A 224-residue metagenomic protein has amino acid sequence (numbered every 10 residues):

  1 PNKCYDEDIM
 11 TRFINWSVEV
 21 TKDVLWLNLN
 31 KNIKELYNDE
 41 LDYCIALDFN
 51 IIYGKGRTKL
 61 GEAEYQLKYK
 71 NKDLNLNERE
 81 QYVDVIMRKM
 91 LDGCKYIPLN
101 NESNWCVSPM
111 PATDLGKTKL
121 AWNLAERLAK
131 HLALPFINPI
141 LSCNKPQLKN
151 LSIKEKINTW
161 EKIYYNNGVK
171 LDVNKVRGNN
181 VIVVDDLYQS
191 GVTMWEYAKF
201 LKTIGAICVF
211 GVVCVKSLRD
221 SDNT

Functional and structural regions predicted by a protein language model:
N2-E102, L141-R177, S217: Active-site-facing substrate-recognition patch
C4, W195-T224: PRPP-dependent phosphoribosyltransferase catalytic core
N101-T113: Short glycine-rich phosphate-binding loop at a beta-alpha junction
C106, N180-I182: Structural motif
S108-P111, F136-Q147: A short, structured active-site edge motif that brings together acidic residues
T118-W122, E126: Short, surface-exposed alpha-helical segments at coil->helix boundaries
P135-I137, N180, I207-F210: Residues at the starts of beta-strands that form the adenosine-phosphate
V183-Y197: A phosphate-binding catalytic loop at a beta-strand-loop-alpha-helix junction that coordinates phosphoryl groups
